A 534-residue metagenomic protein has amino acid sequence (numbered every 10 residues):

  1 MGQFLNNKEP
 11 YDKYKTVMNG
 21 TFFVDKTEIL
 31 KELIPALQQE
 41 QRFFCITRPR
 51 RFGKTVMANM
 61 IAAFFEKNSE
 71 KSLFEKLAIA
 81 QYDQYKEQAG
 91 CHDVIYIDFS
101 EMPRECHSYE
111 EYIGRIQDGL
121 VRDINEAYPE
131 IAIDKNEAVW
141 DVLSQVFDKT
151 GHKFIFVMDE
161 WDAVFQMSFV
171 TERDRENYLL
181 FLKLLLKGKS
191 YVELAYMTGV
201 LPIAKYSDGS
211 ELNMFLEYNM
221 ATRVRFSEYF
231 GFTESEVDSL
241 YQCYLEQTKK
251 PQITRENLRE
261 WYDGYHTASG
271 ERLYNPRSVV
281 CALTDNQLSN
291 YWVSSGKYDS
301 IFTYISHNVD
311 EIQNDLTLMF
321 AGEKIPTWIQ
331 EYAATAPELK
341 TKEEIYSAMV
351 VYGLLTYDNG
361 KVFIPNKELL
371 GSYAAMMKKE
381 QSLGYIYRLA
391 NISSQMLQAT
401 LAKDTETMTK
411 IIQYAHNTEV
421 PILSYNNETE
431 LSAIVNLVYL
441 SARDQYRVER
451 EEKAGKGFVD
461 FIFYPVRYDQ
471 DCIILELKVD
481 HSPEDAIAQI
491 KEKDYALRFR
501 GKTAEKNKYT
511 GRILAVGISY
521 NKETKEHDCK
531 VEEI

Functional and structural regions predicted by a protein language model:
M1-N427, A442-D444: Phosphate-binding site recognition
Q145-T150, V438, R443-Y468: Active-site metal-binding core of divalent-cation-utilizing nuclease and nuclease-like domains
I155, D471-I473, L514: Structural motif
R175-L180, V479-L497: Mg2+/Mn2+-dependent nuclease catalytic core
L184-G188, S347-L355, N436-S441, Q489-I513: Metal-dependent nuclease catalytic cores in nucleic-acid-processing enzymes, especially RNase H-like/related
V435, V459-F463, D471-V479, K493: Conserved catalytic cores of phosphodiester-cleaving nucleases, focusing on short active-site segments
K502, K508-I534: Domain-level recognition of nuclease-like catalytic cores that cleave nucleotide substrates
